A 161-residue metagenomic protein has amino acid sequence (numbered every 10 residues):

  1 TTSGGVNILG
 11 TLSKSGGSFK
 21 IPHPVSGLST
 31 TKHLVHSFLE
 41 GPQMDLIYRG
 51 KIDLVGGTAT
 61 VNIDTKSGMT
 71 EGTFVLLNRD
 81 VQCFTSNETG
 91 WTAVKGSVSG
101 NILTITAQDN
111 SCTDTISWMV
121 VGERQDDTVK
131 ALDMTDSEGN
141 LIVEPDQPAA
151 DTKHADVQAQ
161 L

Functional and structural regions predicted by a protein language model:
G4-L161: Extracellular receptor-binding modules and their adjoining Ser/Thr/Gly/Asp/Asn-rich linkers
